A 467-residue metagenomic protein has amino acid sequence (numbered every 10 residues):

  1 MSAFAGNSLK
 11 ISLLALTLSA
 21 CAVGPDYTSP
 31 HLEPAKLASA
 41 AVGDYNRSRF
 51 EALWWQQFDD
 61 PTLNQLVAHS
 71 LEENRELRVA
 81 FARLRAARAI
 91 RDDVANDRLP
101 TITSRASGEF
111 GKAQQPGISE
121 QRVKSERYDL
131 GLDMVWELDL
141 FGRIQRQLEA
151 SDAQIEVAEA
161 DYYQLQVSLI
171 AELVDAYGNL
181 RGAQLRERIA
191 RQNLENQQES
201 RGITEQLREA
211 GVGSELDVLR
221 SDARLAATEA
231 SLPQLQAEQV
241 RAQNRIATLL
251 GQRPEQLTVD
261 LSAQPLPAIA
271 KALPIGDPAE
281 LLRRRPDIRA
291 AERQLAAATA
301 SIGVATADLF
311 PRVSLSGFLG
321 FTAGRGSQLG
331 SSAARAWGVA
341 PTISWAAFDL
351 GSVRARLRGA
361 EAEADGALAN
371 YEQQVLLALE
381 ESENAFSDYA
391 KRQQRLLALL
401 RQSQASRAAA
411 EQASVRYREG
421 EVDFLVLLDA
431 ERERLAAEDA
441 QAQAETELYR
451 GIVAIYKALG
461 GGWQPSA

Functional and structural regions predicted by a protein language model:
S2-E72, Y128, D152, Q236-R283 (+3 more regions): Terminal intrinsically disordered/low-complexity segments used for targeting and assembly
V23-P30, L53, D59-T62, L66-H69 (+7 more regions): Small/polar-residue-enriched beta-strand and adjacent coil segments characteristic of outer-membrane beta-barrel
E76-R91, A95-D97, L399, S403: Long, contiguous alpha-helical "rod/stalk" segments
A89, N96, A160, V167 (+18 more regions): Regular, well-ordered alpha-helical segments
I144, A153, A160-D277, D388 (+4 more regions): Periplasmic alpha-helical coiled-coil/stalk elements that build and connect Gram-negative outer-membrane
R208-V212, Y417-E421, A458-G462: A short glycine-centered flexible hinge/capping loop motif at secondary-structure junctions
S214, A378, A385, G420-F424: Alpha-helical heptad-repeat coiled-coil segments that mediate oligomerization/polymerization in large
L281, L315, I343, A360 (+11 more regions): Hydrophobic, well-ordered secondary-structure elements that form the walls of internal hydrophobic environments
